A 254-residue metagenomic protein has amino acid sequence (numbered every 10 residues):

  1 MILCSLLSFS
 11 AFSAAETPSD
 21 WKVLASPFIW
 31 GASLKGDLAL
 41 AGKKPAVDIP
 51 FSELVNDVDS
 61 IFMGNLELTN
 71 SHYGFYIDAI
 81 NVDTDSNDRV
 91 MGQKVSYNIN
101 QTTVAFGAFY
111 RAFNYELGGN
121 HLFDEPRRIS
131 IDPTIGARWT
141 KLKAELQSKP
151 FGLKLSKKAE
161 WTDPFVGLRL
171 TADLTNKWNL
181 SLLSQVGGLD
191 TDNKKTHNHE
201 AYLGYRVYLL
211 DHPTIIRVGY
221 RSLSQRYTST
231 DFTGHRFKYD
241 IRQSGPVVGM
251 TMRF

Functional and structural regions predicted by a protein language model:
A14-D78: Short glycine/proline- and aromatic-enriched beta-strand/turn motifs that initiate or cap beta-hairpins
A14-W21, F113-S130, T175-W178, Y208-T214: Short loop/turn motifs that connect adjacent beta-strands in outer-membrane beta-barrel proteins
S19-W21, V58-F62, T69, N100-V104 (+4 more regions): Residues that define the transmembrane beta-barrel architecture of outer-membrane proteins
V23-P27, G64, S71-I77, F106 (+6 more regions): Transmembrane beta-strands of outer-membrane beta-barrel proteins
I29-S33, N70-H72, A79-D85, A112-N114 (+5 more regions): Transmembrane beta-strands of outer-membrane beta-barrel pores
G36-K43, N87-G92, H121, K143-G152 (+2 more regions): Outer-membrane beta-barrel translocator domains and adjoining extracellular loop/strand segments of Gram-negative
G74-D88, G92-P150, W161-D163, G167 (+1 more regions): Gram-negative (and chloroplast) outer-membrane scaffold detector with strong preference for beta-barrel transmembrane
A105-A108, V207, I241-F254: Outer-membrane beta-barrel "beta-signal"
